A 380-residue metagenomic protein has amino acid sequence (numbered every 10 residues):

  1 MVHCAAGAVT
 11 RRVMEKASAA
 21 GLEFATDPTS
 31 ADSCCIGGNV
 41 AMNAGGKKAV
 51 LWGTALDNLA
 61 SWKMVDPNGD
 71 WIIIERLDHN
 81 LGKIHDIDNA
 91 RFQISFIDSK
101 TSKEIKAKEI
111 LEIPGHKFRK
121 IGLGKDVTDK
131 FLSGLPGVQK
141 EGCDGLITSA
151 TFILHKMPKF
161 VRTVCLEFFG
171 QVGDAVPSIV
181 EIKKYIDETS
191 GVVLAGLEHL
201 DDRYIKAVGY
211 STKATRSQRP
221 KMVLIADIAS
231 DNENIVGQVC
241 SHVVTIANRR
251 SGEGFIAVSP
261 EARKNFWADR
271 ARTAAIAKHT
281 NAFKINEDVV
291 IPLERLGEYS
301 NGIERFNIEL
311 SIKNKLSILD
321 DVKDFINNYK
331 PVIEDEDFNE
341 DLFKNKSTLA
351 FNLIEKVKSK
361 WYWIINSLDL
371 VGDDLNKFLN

Functional and structural regions predicted by a protein language model:
M1-V180, K184: FAD-binding subdomain of flavoenzyme oxidoreductases
K140, L146-N380: C-terminal substrate-recognition/cap domain of FAD-linked oxidoreductases
